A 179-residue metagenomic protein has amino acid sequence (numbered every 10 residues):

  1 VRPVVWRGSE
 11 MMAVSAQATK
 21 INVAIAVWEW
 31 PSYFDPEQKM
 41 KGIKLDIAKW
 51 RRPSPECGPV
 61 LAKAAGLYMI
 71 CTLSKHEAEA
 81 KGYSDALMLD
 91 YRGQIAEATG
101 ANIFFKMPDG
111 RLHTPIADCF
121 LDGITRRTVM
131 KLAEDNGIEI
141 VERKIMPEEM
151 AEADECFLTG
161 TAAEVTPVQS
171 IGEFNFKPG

Functional and structural regions predicted by a protein language model:
W6, M11-G179: Helix-start/capping segments and mature chain N-termini
